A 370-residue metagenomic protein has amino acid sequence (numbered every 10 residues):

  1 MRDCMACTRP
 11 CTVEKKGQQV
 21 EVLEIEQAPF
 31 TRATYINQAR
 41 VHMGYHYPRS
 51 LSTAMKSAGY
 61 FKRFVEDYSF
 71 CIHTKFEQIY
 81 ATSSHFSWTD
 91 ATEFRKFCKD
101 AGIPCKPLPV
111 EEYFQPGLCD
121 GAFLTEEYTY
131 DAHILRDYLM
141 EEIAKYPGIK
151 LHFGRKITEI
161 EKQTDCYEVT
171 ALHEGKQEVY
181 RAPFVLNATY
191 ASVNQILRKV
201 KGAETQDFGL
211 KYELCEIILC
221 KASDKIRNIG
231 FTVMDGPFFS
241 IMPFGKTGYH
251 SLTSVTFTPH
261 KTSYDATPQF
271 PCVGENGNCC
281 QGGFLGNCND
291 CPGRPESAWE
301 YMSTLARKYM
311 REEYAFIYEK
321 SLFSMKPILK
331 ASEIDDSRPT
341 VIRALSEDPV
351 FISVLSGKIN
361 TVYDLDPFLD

Functional and structural regions predicted by a protein language model:
M1-E21: N-terminal Rossmann-like FAD-binding beta1-loop-alpha1 element of flavoenzymes
K15-Y35: Glycine-rich FAD pyrophosphate-binding loop
F30, E178-M234, F244-Y249, C272: Central helical "cap/lid" subdomain
Q38-G121: Dinucleotide-binding Rossmann-like beta1-alpha1 core, especially the glycine-rich loop that anchors the ADP
I72-T82, L108-L151, E168, Y180 (+1 more regions): Helix-loop-beta segment of a Rossmann-like dinucleotide-binding subdomain
F123-R198, V362-F368: Helical element adjacent to the flavin cofactor pocket in flavoenzyme catalytic cores
I134, Y138, P292-G293, E300-D370: C-terminal catalytic lobe of FAD-dependent flavoproteins
T247-G248, P259-K326: Flavin-binding catalytic cores
